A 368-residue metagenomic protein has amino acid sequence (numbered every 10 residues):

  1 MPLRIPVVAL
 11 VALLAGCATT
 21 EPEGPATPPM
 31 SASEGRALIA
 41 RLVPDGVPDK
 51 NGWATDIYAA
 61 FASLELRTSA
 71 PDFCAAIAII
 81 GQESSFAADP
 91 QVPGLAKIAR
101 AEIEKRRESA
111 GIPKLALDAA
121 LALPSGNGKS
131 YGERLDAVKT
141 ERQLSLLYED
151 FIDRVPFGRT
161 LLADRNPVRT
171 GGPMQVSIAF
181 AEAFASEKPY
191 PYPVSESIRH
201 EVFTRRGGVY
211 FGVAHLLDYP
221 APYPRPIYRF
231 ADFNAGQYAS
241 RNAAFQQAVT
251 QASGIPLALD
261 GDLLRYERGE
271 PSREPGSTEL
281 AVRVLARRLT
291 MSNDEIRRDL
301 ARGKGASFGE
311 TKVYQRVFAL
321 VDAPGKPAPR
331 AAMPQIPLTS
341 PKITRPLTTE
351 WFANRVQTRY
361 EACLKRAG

Functional and structural regions predicted by a protein language model:
M1-P2, L14-G368: Cell-wall glycan-active module
P2-V8: Sec-dependent signal peptide recognition, specifically the positively charged N-region followed immediately by
V8, A12-L14: Long, compositionally biased intrinsically disordered regions
